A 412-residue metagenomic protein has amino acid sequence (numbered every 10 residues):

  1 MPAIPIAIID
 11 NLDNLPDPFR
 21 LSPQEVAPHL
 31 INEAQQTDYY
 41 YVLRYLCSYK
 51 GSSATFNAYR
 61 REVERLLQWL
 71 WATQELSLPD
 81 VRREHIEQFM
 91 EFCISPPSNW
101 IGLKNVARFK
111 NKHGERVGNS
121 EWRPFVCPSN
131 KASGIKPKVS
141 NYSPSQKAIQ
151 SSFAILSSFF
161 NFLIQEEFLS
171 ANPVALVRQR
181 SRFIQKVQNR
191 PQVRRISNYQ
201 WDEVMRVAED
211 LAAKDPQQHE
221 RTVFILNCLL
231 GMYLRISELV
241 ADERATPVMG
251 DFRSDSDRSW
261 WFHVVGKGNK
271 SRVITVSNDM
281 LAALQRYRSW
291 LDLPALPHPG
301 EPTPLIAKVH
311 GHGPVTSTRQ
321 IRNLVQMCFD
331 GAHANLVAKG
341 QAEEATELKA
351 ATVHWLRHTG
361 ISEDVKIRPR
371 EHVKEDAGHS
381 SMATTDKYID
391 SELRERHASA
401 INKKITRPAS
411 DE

Functional and structural regions predicted by a protein language model:
Y40-N57, E64-R190, L211-A212: N-terminal core-binding DNA-recognition domain of tyrosine recombinases/integrases
Q146, E203-I236: Basic, Lys/Arg- and aromatic-enriched nucleic-acid-binding interface segment
S157-N161, E220-V240, W261-F262, E363: Short pre-functional
E220-R221, R322, A338-I367, T384: Short basic/aromatic active-site micro-motif
A241-R286, L291-D292, P297: Conserved tyrosine-mediated DNA breakage-rejoining catalytic core shared by Y-recombinases
T246-M249, I367-K387: Short, polar N-cap/turn motifs at the start of nucleic acid-interacting alpha helices
S277-E347: Active-site/catalytic core of tyrosine-dependent DNA strand-transfer enzymes
E375, K387-E412: DNA/chromatin major-groove-contacting recognition/catalytic segments
